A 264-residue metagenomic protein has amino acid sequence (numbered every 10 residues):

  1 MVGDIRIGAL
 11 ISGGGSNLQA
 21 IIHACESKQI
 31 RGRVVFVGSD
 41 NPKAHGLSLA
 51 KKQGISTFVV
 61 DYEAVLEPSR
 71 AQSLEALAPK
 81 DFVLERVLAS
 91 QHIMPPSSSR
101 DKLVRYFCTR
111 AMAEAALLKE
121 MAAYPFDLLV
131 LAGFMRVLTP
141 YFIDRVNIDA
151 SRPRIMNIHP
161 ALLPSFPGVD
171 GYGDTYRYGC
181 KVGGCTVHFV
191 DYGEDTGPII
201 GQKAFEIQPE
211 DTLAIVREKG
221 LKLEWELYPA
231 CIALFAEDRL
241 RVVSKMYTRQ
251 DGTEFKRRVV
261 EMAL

Functional and structural regions predicted by a protein language model:
M1-L264: One-carbon transfer enzymes
